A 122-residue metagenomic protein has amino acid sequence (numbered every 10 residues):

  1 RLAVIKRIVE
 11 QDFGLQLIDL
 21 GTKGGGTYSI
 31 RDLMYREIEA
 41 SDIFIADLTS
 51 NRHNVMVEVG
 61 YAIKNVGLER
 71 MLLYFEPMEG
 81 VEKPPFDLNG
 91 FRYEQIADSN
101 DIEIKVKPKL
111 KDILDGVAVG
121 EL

Functional and structural regions predicted by a protein language model:
R1-S41: Conserved N-terminal substructure of TIR/SEFIR domains
R7, Q11, L110-L122: Defense-system signaling and execution modules centered on TIR/cGAS-STING-like, death/scaffold domains and their
G14-L15, Y93, V119: Short aromatic/hydrophobic-glycine micro-motifs
K23-G24, T49-N51: Short, acidic/glycine-rich phosphate-metal binding loop used to engage nucleotide
S41-D42, I63: Short, hydrophobic, well-ordered secondary-structure elements
S50-G116: Cross-kingdom TIR/SEFIR domain
